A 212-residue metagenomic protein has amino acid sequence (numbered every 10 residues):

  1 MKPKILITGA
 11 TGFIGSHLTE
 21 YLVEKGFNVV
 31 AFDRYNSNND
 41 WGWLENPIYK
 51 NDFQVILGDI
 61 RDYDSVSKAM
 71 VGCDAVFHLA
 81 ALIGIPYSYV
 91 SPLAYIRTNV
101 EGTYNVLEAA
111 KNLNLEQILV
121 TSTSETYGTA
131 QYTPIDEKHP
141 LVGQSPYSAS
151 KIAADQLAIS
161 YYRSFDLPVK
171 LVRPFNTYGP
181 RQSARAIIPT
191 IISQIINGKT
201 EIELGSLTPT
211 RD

Functional and structural regions predicted by a protein language model:
M1-T177: N-terminal Rossmann-like NAD(P)+-binding domain of SDR-like oxidoreductases, especially those catalyzing
Y132-P134, Q156-D212: NAD(P)-dependent short-chain dehydrogenase/reductase
